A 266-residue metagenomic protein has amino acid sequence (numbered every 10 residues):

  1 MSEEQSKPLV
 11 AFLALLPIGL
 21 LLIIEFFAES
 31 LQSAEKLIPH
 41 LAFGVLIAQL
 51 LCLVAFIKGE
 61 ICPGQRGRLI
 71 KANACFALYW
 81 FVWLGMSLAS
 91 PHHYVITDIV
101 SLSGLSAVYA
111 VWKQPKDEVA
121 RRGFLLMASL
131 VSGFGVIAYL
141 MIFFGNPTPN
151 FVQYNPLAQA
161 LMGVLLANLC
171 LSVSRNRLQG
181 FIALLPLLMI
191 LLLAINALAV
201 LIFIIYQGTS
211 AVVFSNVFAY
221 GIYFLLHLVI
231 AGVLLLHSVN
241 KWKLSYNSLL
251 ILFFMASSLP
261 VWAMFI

Functional and structural regions predicted by a protein language model:
M1-V10, I24-I38, Q49-N73, K113-E118 (+4 more regions): Juxtamembrane membrane-water interface segments of multi-pass membrane proteins, especially cytoplasmic-side
K7-I24, V45-Q49, I70-W83, S132-G133: Alpha-helical transmembrane segments
A14-G19, A42-V54, I99-K113, A158-C170 (+1 more regions): Hydrophobic cores of alpha-helical transmembrane segments in multi-pass inner/ER membrane proteins, independent
L15-Q32, L78-S87, V136-F143, V200-I204: Membrane-embedded alpha-helical segments in integral membrane proteins
P17-L20, N73-F81, M127-Y139, Q159 (+2 more regions): Small-residue-rich segments of transmembrane alpha-helices in multi-pass membrane proteins, especially helix faces
F26-A42, L84-V100, F143-P156, I205-G221 (+2 more regions): Membrane-helix interface and helix-disruption motif detector
E35-K36, F56-Y154: Membrane-interface helix-loop-helix junctions at boundaries between adjacent transmembrane segments
S101-G104, I222-V229, N247-L259: Small-residue-rich transmembrane alpha-helices that serve as helix-helix interface/gating elements in multipass
